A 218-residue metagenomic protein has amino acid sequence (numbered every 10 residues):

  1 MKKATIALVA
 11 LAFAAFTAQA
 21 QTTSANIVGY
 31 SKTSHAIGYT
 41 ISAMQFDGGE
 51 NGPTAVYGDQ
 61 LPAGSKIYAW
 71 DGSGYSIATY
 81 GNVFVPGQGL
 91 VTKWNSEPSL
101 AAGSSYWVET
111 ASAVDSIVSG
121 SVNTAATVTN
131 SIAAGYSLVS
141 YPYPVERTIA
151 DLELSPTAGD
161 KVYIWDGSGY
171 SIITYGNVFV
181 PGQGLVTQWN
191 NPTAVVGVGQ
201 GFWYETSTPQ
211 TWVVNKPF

Functional and structural regions predicted by a protein language model:
M1-Q21: Sec-dependent, cleavable N-terminal signal peptides
A15-F218: N-terminal exported-region signature
